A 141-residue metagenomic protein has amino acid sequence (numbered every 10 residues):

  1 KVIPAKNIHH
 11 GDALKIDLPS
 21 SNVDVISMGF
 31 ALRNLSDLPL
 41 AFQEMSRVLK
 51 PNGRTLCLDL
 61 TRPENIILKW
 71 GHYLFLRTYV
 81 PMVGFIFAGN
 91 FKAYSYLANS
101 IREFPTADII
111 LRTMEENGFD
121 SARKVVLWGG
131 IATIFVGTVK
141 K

Functional and structural regions predicted by a protein language model:
V2-I16: Conserved SAM-binding strand-loop segment of SAM-dependent methyltransferases
H9, S27, L56: Conserved Rossmann-like nucleotide-binding pocket used by diverse enzymes that bind dinucleotide cofactors
L14-I26: A short acidic, Gly/Pro-enriched loop at the edge of an enzyme's catalytic core that lines a small-molecule cofactor
D24-L38, T61: A short SAM/SAH-binding and catalytic strip from SAM-dependent methyltransferases
P39-R54: A short glycine-rich, Lys/Arg-flanked "PGG" loop and its adjoining helix->strand segment in the class I
L58-T113, N117, R123: C-terminal alpha-helical "lid/dimerization" subdomain adjacent to the S-adenosyl-L-methionine
L111, E115-K141: Core SAM-dependent methyltransferase catalytic element
